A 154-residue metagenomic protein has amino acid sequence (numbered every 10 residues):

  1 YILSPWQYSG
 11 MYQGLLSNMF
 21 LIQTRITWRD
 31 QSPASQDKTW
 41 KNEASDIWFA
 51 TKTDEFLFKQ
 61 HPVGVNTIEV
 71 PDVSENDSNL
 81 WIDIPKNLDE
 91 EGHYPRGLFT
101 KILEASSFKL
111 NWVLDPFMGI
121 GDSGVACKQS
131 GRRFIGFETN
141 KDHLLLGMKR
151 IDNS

Functional and structural regions predicted by a protein language model:
Y1-L146: Core catalytic lobe of class I
M148-S154: Short, conserved SAM-binding/catalytic segment of Class I S-adenosyl-L-methionine-dependent methyltransferases
